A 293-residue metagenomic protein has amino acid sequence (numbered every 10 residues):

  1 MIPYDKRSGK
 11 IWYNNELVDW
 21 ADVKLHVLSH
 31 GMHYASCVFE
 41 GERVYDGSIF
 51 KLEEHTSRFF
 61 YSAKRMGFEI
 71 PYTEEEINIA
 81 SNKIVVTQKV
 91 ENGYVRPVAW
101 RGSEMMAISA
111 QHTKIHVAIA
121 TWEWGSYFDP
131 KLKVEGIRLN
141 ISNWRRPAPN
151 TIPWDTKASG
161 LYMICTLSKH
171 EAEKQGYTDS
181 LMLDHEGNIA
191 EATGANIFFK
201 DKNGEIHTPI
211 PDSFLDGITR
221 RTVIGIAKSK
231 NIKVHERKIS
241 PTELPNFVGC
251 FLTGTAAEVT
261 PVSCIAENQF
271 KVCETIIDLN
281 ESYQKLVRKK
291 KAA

Functional and structural regions predicted by a protein language model:
M1-E75, I79-K83, I108-A293: Helix-start/capping segments and mature chain N-termini
N78-M105, W122: Short, acidic/charged, Gly/Pro-enriched secondary-structure junctions
